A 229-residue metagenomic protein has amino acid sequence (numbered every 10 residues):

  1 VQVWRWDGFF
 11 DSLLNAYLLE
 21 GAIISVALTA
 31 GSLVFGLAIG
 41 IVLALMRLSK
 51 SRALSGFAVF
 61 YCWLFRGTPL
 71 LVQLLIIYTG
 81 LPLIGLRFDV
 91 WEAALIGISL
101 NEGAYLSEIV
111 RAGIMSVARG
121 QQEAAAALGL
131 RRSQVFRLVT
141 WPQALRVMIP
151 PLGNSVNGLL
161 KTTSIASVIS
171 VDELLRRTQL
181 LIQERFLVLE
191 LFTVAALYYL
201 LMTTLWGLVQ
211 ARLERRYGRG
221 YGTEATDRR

Functional and structural regions predicted by a protein language model:
V1-R229: Transmembrane alpha-helices and adjacent helix-loop boundaries
